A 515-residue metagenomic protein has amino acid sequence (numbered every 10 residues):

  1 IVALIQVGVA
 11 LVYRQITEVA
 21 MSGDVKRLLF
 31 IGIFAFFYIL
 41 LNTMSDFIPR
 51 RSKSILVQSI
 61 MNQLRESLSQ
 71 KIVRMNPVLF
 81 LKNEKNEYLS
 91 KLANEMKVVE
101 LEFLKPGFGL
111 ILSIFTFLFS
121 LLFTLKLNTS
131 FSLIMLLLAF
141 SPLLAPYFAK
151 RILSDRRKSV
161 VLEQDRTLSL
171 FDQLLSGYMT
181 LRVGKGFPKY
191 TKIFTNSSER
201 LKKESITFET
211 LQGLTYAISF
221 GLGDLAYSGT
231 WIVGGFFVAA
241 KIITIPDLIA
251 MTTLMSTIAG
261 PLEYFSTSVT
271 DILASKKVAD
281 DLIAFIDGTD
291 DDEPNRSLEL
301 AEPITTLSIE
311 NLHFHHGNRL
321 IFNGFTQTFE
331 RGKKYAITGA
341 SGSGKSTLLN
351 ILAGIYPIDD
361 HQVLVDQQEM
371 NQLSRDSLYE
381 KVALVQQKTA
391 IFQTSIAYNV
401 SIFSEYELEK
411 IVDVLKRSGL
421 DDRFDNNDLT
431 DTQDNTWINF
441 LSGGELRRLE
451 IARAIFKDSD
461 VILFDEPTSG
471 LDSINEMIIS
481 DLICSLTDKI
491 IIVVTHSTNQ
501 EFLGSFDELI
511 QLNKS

Functional and structural regions predicted by a protein language model:
I1-I48, L127-S130, I245: Transmembrane helix-loop-helix hairpins at lipid-water interfaces of multipass membrane proteins, especially the type-1
I1-V2, I31-Y38, K105-S159, I232-I243: Transmembrane helices of ABC transporter permease
F34-D46, A139-S141, A145, Q212-Y227 (+2 more regions): Hydrophobic alpha-helical segments in the permease module
E66, A284, L364, Q372 (+3 more regions): ABC ATPase nucleotide-binding domain helical subdomain, centered on the C-loop/LSGGQ "ABC signature"
V73-L118: Juxtamembrane loop-to-helix connectors within ABC transporter transmembrane domains
P77-V78, N94-F103, G107, I152-E163 (+7 more regions): An intracellular "coupling" helix at the cytosolic face of ABC transporter transmembrane type-1 domains
G186, T210, M251, I258-I286: Cytosolic ends of transmembrane helices, especially the final helix of ABC transmembrane type-1 domains
A353: Helix-to-loop junction immediately C-terminal to a conserved catalytic motif
